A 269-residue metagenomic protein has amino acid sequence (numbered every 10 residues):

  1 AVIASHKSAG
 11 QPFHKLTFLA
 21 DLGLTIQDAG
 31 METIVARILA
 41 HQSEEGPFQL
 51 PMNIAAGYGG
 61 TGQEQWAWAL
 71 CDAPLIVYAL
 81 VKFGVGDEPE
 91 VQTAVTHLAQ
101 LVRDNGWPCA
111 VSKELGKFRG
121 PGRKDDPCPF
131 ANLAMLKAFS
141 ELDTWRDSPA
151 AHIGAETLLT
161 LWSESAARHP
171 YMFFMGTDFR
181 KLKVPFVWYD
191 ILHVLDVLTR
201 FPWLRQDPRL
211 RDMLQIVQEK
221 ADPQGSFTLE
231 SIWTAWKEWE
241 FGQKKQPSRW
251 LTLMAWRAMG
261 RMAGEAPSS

Functional and structural regions predicted by a protein language model:
A1-S269: Preference for long, amphipathic alpha-helical scaffolds in soluble/luminal domains and all-alpha bundles
